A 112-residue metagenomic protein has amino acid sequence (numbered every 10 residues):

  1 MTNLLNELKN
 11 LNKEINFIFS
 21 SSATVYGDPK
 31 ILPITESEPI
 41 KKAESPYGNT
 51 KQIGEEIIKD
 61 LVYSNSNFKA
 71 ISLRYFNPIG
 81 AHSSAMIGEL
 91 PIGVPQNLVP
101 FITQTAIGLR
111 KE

Functional and structural regions predicted by a protein language model:
M1-N12: Amphipathic alpha-helical dimer-interface segment in Rossmann-like NAD(P)H-dependent oxidoreductases
T2, I15, V25-N77, A85-N97: Catalytic helix-loop patch of NAD(P)-dependent Rossmann-fold dehydrogenases
K9-N10, Y63, I107: Residue-level signal for alpha-helix termini/capping positions
S22: Residue(s) in the substrate-gating loop at a strand-loop-helix junction that position the organic substrate next
P78-H82, V99-E112: Alpha-helical substrate-binding/gating segment
